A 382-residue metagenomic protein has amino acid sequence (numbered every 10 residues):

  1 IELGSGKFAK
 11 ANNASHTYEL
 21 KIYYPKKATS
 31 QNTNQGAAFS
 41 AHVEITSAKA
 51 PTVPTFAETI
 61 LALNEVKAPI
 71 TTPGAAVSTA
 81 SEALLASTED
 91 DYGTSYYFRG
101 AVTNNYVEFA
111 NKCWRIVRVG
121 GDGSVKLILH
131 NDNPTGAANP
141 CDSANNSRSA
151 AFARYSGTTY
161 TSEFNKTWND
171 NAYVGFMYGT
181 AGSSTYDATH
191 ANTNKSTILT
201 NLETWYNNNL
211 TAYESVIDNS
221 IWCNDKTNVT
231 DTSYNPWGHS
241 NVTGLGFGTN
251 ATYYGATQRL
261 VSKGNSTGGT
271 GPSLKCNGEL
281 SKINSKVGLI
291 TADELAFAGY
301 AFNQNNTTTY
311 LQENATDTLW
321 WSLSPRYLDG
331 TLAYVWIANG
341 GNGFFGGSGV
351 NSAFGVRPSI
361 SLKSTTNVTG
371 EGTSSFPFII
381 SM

Functional and structural regions predicted by a protein language model:
L3-V53: C-terminal, structured domain-capping segment
K10-N12, T52-M382: Long, domain-scale functional regions
